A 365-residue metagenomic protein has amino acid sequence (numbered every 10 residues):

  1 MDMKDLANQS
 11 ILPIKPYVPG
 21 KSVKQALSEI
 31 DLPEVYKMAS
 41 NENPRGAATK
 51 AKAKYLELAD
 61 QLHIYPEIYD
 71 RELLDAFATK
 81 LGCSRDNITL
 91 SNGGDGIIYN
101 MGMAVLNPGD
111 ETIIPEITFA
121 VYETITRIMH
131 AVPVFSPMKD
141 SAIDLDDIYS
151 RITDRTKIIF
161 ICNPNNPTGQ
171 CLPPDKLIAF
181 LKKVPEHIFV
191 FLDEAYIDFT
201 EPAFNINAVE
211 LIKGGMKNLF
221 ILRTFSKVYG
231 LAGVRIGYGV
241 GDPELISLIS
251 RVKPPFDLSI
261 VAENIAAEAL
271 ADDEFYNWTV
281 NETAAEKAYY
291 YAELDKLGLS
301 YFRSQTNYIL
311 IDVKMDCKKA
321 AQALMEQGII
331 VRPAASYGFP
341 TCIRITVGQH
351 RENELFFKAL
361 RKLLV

Functional and structural regions predicted by a protein language model:
M1-I64: N-terminal "arm"/small-domain region of PLP-dependent enzymes with the aminotransferase-like
I68-E111, M129: Phosphate-binding glycine-rich loop
Y69, N218-F302: PLP-dependent aminotransferase class I/II
S84-I88, P108-E111, R155, H187 (+3 more regions): Short acidic capping loops at alpha-helix termini that bridge into adjacent secondary structure
A104-I161: PLP-dependent aminotransferase-like
I143-D154, P167-V190, E194-S226: Active-site pre-lysine segment of PLP-dependent enzymes
D175, A323-Q327, V331, S336-V365: PLP-dependent enzyme catalytic core of the Aspartate aminotransferase-like
A284, E293-Q327, I343: Conserved PLP-binding catalytic core of the aspartate aminotransferase-like
